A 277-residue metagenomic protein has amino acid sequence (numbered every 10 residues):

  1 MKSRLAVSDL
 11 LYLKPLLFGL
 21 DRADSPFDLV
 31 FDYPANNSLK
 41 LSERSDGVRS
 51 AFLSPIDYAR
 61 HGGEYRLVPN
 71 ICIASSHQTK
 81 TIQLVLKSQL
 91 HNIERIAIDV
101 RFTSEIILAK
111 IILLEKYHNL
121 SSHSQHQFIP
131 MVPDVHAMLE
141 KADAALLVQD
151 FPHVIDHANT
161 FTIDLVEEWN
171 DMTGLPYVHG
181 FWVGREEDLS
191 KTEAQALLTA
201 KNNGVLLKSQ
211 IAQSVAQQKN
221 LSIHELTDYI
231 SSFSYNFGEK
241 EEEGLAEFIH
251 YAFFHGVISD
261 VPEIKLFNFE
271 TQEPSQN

Functional and structural regions predicted by a protein language model:
M1-D9, L29-D32, E94-D99: Short, well-ordered beta-strand elements
G19, T81-L90, R95, Y177-T192: A bilobed periplasmic-binding-protein/Venus flytrap-type ligand-binding module shared by bacterial periplasmic
G19-A23, N37-A51, I106-S121, M131-I155: Short helices/loops that flank or line small-molecule/ion binding pockets
F27-K87: Glycine/small-residue-rich interface belts in oligomeric ring/scaffold proteins and their assembly partners
I71-D134, L165-N170: A conserved helix-loop-strand patch within extracytoplasmic ligand-binding domains of the periplasmic binding
A74-Q83, H157-E186, D228, P262 (+1 more regions): Periplasmic-binding protein-like
I129-V215: Pocket-lining segment of extracytoplasmic ligand-binding domains
D188-Y251, H255: Secondary-structure end/capping motifs
